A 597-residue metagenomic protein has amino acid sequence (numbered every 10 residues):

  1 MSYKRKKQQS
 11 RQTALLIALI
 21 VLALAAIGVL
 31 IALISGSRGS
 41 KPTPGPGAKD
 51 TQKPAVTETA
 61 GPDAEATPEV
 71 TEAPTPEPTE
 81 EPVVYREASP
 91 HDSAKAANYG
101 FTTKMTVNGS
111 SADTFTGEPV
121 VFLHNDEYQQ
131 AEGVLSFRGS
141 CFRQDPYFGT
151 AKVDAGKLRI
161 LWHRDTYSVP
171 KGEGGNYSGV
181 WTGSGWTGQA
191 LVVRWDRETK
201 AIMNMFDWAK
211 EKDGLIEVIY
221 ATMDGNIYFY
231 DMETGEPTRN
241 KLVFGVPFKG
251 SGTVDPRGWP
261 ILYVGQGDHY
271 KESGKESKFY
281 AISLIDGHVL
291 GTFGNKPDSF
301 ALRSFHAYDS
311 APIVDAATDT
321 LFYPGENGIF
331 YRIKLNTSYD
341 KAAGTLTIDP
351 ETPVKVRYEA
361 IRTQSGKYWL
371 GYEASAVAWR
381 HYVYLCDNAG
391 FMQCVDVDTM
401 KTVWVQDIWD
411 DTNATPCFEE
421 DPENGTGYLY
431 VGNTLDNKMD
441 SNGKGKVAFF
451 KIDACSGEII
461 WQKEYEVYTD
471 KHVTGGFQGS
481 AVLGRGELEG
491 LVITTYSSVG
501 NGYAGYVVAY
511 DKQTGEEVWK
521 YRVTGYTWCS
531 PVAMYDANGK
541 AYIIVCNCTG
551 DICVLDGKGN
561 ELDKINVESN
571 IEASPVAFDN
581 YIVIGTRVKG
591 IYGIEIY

Functional and structural regions predicted by a protein language model:
M1-A60, A64-E65, T71: Gram-positive cell-envelope targeting signals
P74: Membrane/wall-proximal cationic-aromatic binding patches
E80-L123, Q144-W186, L191-V264, D268-Y308 (+1 more regions): Extracytoplasmic/lumenal domain signature
H124-Q130: An acidic, Ser/Thr-enriched
S140-C141: Acidic glycine-/aspartate-rich tracts in secreted/extracellular proteins
